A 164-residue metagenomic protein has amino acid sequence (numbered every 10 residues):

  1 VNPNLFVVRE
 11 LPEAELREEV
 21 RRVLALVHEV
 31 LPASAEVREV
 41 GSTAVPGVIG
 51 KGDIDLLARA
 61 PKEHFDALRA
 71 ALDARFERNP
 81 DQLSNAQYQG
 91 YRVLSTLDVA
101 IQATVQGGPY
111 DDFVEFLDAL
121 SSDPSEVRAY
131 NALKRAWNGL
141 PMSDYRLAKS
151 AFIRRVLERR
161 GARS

Functional and structural regions predicted by a protein language model:
V1-R38: Helical scaffold of the NTase/Pol beta-like nucleotidyltransferase catalytic core
V8-A14, L57, E115-A119: Short histidine-centered catalytic/ligand-binding loop motif
V20, K51-L57, T96-Q102: Histidine-centered divalent-metal-coordination microenvironment in nucleic-acid enzymes
L24-A67: Active-site nucleotide-donor binding segment shared across nucleotidyl transfer reactions
A33-E36, R75, D98: A generic structural signal for alpha->beta connector loops
A67-F76: Short amphipathic alpha-helices in soluble, non-transmembrane regions that often serve as interface/regulatory elements
E77-G108: Conserved catalytic core of two-metal-ion nucleotidyltransferases
P109-S164: Catalytic cores of NTP-dependent nucleotidyl/adenyl transfer enzymes across multiple folds
